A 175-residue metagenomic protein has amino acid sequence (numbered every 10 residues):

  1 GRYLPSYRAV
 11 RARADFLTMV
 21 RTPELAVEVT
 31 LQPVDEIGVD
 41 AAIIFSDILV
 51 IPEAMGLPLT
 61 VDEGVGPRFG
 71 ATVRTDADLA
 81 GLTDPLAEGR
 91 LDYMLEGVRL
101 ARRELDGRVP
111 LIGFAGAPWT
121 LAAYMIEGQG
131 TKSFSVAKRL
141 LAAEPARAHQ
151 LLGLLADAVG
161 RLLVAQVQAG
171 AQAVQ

Functional and structural regions predicted by a protein language model:
G1-P58, E63: N-terminal basic, low-complexity leaders that serve as flexible interaction/assembly modules and, when applicable, as
F16, E24, D84, A142-H149: Active-site oxyanion-binding pockets that recognize sulfate/phosphate
T18-T22, A87-R90, L151-L152: Short, flexible loop segments at the rims of nucleotide/cofactor-binding pockets, characterized by
I48-I51, G66-P67, D76-A77, P118-T120: A short acidic, glycine/proline-enriched capping/turn motif at secondary-structure boundaries, especially helix N-cap
E53-L57, T72, A122-I126: Short, conserved acidic/polar surface loops in the N-terminal third of protein domains
L59-T75, T131-K138: A charged helix-plus-loop insertion that forms the helical arch/lid used to bind and gate nucleic-acid substrates
G64-E104: A gly/proline- and charged-residue-enriched helix-loop-helix capping module
R90-Q175: Active-site loop segments of alpha/beta catalytic cores
